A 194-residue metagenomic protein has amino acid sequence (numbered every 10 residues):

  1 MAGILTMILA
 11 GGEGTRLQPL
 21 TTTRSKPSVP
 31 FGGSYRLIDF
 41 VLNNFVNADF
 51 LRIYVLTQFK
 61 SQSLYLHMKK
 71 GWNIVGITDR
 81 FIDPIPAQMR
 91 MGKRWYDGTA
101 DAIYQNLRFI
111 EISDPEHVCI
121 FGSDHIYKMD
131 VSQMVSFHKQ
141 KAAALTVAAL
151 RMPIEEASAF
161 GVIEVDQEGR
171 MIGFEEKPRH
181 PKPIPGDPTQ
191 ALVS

Functional and structural regions predicted by a protein language model:
M1-S194: Unchanged
